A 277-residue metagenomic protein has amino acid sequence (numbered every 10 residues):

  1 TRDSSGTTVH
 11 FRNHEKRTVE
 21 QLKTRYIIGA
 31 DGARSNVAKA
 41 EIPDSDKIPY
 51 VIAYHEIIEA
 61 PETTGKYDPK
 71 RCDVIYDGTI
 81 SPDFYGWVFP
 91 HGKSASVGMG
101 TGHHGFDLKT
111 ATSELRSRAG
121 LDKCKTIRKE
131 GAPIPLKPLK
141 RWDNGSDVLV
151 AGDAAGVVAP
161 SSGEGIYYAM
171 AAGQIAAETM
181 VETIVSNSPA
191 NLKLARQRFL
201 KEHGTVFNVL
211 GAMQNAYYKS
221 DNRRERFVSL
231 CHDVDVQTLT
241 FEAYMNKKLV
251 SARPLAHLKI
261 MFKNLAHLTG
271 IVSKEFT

Functional and structural regions predicted by a protein language model:
T1-C124, K140, G156-V157: Predominantly flavin-linked oxidoreductase catalytic cores and closely associated redox partners
T1-T8, D143-S146, G204-N208, K219: A short, glycine/Asx- and small/polar-enriched loop/turn that sits immediately N-terminal to a beta-strand
A30, K47, V51, H104-K109 (+8 more regions): Generic structural signal for well-ordered, non-membrane alpha-helical segments in soluble metabolic enzymes
E41-I48, G98-K109, I175, T179 (+1 more regions): Short secondary-structure transition/capping segments
I80-P82, F89-G92, V97, G120-P133 (+2 more regions): Mobile, glycine/GP-rich and aromatic-enriched active-site lid/loop segments adjacent to catalytic centers
H103-M180, V185: FAD/FMN-dependent oxidoreductases across multiple families
V181-T277: C-terminal helical "tail/cap" subdomain of flavin- and related membrane-associated enzymes
